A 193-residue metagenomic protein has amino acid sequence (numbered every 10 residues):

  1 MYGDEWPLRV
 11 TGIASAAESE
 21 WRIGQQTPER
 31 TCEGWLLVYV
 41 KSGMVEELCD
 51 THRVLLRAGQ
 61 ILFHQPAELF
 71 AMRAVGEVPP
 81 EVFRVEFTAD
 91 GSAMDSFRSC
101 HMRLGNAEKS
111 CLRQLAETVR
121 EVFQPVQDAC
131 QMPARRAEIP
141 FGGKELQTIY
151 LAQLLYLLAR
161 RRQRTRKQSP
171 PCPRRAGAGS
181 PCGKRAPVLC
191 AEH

Functional and structural regions predicted by a protein language model:
M1-I61, A67-E68, V75-G76, L112 (+1 more regions): Generic protein-terminus/edge-of-domain signal
S42, E77, E117, R175-A178: ATP/adenylate-binding site constellation spanning eukaryotic-like Ser/Thr protein kinases, ABC-transporter
F63, E77-M94: A short hydrophobic beta-strand segment most commonly corresponding to one strand of the jelly-roll/cupin
F70, F83, S96-R98: N-terminal helical cap/lid subdomain that shapes the substrate entry/recognition surface in HAD-like hydrolases
V82, F87, L112, A116-V119 (+2 more regions): Hydrophobic alpha-helical core bundles mediating ligand binding, dimerization, or RNAP-core interactions
A93-F97, T165-R166: A short acidic, helix-capping loop that chelates divalent metal ions and anchors anionic groups
F97-V126: Aromatic/histidine-rich interaction motifs
L104, V126-E192: Short, Lys/Arg-enriched, Trp-marked, Pro/Gly-tolerant hinge/linker segments that flank
